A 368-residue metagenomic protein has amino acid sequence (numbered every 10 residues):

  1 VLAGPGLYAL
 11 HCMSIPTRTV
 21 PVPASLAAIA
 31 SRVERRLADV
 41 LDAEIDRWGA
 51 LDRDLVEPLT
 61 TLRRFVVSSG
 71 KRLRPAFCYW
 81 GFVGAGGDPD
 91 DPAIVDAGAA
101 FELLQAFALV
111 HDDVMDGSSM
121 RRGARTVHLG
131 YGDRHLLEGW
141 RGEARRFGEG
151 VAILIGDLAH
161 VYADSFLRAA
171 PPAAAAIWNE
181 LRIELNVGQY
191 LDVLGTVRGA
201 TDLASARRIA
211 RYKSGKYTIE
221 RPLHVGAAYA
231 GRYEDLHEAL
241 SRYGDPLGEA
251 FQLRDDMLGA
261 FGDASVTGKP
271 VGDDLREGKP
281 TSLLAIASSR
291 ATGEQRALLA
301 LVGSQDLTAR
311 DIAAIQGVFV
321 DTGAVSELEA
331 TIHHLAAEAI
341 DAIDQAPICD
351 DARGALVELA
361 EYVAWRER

Functional and structural regions predicted by a protein language model:
L2-A106, V110-H111, M115-R145, D192-A204 (+3 more regions): Conserved N-terminal diphosphate/IPP-binding helix and adjacent helical/loop segment of trans-prenyltransferase domains
A50-D52, V66-R74, G150-F261: All-alpha helical catalytic cores of prenyl diphosphate-utilizing isoprenoid enzymes
R63, D164, H224-A227, A285 (+3 more regions): Amphipathic alpha-helical segments within well-ordered protein domains
F77, A163, G188, L284 (+2 more regions): Residue-level signal for inorganic ion chemistry
V83-G86, V225-D235, L258-S265, L299-G303 (+1 more regions): C-terminal helix-coil-helix/basic helical segment that borders enzyme active sites and/or dimer interfaces and provides
I94-A124, N179-V187, K216, E220 (+4 more regions): Active-site alpha-helical segments that house and flank conserved acidic catalytic motifs for diphosphate chemistry
R121-G156, G199-K216, E238, R242 (+3 more regions): Divalent-cation-assisted or electrostatically stabilized phosphate/pyrophosphate-binding catalytic cores
I315-R368: C-terminal charged capping/lid subdomain of soluble metabolic enzymes
